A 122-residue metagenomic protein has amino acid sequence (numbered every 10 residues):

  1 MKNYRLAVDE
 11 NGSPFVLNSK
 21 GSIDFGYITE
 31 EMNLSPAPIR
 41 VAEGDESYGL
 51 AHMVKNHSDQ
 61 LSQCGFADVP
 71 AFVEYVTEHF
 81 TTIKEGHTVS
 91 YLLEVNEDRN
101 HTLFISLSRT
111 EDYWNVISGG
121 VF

Functional and structural regions predicted by a protein language model:
M1-F122: Ribonuclease/tRNase effector modules and their secretory precursors
